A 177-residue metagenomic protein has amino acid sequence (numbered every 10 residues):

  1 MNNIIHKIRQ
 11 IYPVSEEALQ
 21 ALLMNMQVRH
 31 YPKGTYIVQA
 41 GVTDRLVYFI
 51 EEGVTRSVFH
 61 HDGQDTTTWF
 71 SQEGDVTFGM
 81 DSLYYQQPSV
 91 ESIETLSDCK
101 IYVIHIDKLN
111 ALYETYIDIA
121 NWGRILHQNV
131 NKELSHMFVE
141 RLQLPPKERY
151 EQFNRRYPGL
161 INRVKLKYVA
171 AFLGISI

Functional and structural regions predicted by a protein language model:
M1-Q27, S82: Cyclic nucleotide-binding regulatory module and flanking cytosolic helices
Q27, Y36, V54-F59, V76 (+1 more regions): Short beta-strand segments in beta-sandwich/barrel cores
G34, R45, F49-R56, E73-G74: Glycine- and acidic-residue-biased ligand/ion/polar-headgroup-sensing regions
I37-G41: Short phosphate-coordinating micro-motif centered on Lys-Gly-acidic
D62-T77: Short acidic-glycine-tyrosine-enriched beta hairpin
D65, Y84-D107, D118: Ligand-binding loop in jelly-roll beta-barrel domains
S89, K108-P145: A small-molecule sensor/coupling module
L144-I177: Phosphate-/nucleic-acid-contacting segments
